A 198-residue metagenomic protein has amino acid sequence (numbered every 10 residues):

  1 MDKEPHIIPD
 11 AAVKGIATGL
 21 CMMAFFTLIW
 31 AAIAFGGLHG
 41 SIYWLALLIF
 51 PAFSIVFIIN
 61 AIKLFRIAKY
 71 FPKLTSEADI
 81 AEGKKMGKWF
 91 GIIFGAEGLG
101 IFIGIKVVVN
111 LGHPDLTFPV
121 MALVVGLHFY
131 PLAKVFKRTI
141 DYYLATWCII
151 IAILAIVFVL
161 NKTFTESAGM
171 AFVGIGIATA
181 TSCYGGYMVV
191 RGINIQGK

Functional and structural regions predicted by a protein language model:
M1-A11: Short, Lys/Arg-rich, polar N-terminal cytosolic tail immediately upstream of the first transmembrane signal-anchor
V13-A34: The first (N-terminal) embedded transmembrane alpha-helix
M22-F26, I93-I105, I149-I151: Core segments of transmembrane alpha-helices that mediate helix-helix packing or line hydrophobic substrate/ligand
W30-I92: Selected alpha-helical membrane-embedding segments in polytopic membrane proteins
P51-I59, L123-P131, I177-G185: Alpha-helical transmembrane segments and their membrane-interface exit regions
K63-E77, L127-F136, G185-G192: C-terminal ends of transmembrane helices
G98-T146: Membrane-proximal helix-loop-helix units in multi-pass membrane proteins
D141-K198: Terminal transmembrane helical module of multi-pass membrane proteins
